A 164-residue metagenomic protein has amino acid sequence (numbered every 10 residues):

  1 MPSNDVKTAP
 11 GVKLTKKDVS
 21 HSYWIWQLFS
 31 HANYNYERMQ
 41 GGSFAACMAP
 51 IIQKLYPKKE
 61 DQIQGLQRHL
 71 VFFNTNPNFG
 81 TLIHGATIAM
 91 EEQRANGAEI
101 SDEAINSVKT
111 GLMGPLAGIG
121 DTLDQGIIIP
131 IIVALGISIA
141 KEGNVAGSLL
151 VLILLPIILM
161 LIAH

Functional and structural regions predicted by a protein language model:
M1-S101: Soluble N-terminal domains of membrane-associated systems
E103-A140: Transmembrane alpha-helical segments and their cytosolic interface motifs in multi-pass membrane proteins
I137-L150: Helix-coil boundary and interhelical linker segments in multi-pass alpha-helical membrane proteins
G147-A163: Alpha-helical transmembrane segments
